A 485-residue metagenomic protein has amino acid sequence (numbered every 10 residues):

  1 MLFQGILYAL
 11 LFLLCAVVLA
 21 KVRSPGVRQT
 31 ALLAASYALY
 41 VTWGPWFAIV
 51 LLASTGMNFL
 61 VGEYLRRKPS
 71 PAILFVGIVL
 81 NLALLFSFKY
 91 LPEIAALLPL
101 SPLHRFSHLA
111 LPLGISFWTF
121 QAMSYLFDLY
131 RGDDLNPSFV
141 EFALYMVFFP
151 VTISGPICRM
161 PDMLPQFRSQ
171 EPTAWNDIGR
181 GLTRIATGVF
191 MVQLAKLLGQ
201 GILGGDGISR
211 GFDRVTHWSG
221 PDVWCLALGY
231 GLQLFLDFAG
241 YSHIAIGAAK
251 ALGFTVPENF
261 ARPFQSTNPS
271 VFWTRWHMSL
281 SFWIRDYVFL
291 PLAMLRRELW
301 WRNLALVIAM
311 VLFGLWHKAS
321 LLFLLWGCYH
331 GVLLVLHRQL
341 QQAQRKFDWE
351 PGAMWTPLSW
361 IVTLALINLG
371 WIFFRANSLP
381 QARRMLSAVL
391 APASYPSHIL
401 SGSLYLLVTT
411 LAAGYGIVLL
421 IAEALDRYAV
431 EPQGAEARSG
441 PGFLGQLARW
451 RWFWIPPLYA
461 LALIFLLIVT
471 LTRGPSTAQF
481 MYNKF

Functional and structural regions predicted by a protein language model:
M1-K484: Membrane-embedded transmembrane alpha-helical bundles that form the catalytic cores of multi-pass lipid-modifying
